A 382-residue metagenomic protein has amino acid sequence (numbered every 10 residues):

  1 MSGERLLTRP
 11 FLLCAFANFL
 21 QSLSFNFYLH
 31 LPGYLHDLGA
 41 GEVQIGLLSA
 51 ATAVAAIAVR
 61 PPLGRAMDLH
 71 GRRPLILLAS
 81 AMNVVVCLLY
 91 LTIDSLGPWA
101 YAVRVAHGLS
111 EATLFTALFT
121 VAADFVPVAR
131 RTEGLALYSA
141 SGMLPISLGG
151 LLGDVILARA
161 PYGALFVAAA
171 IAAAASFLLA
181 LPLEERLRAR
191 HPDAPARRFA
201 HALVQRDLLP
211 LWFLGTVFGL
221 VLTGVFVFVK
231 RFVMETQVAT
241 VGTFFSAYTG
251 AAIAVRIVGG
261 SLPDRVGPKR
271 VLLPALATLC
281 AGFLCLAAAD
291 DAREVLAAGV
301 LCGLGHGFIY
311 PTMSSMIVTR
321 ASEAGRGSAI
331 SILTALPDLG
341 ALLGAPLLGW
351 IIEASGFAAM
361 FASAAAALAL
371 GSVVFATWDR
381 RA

Functional and structural regions predicted by a protein language model:
M1-L7, E184-G215: Juxtamembrane intracellular "pre-TM" segments in multi-pass secondary transporters
T8-L48, G219-F232: Helix-loop boundary and gating motifs at the non-cytosolic
N26, A53-P61, I146-S147, T249-I257 (+1 more regions): Residue-level signature of mid-helix packing/kink "hotspots" within the transmembrane helices of 12-pass Major
A58-D94, P263-V266: Conserved MFS/SLC helix-loop-helix module at the cytosolic interface between two early adjacent transmembrane helices
P74-L88, A170, R270-C285: Structural signature of the two symmetry-related core transmembrane helices
T92-V103, A288-A297: Helix-loop junctions at membrane interfaces in 12-TM secondary transporters
V105-S141, S315-M316: Cytoplasmic helix-loop-helix junction between adjacent transmembrane helices in 12-TM secondary transporters
A170-R190, V374-D379: C-terminal membrane-cytosol helix-exit motif in multi-pass small-molecule transporters
